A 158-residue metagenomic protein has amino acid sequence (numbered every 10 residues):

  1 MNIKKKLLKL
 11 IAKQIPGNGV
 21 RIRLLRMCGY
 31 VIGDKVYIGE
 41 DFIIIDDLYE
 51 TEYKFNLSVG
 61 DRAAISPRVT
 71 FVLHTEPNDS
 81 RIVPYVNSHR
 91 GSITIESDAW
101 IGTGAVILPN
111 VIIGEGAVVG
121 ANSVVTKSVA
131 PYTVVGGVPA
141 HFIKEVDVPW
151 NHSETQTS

Functional and structural regions predicted by a protein language model:
M1-K35: A transmembrane-helix-recognition feature enriched in membrane-embedded lipid enzymes and envelope glyco-/phospholipid
R23, I38-I112, V138-P139, E145-E154: Flexible, glycine/small-residue-enriched loop-and-beta-strand segment within the central core of proteins
W100, V118, V134-G136: Short-chain dehydrogenase/reductase
T103-K127: Beta-rich strand-turn-strand
K127, G136, F142: HATPase_c (GHKL) ATP-binding subdomain of two-component histidine kinases
T157-S158: Leloir-type glycosyltransferase catalytic cores
